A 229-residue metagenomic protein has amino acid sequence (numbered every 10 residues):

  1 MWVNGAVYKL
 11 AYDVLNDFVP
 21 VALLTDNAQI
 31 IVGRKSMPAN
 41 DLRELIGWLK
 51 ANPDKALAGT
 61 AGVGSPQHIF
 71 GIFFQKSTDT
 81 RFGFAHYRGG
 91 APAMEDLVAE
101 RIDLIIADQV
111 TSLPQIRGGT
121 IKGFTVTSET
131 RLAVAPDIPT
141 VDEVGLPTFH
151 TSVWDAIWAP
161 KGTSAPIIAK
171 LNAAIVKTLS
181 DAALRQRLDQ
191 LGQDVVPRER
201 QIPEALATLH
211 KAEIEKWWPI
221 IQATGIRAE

Functional and structural regions predicted by a protein language model:
M1, G90, A107-S112, V126-E129 (+2 more regions): Beta->alpha turn/N-cap motifs
W2, A6-P92, V141, W154-R187: Hinge/capping helix and adjacent helix->loop/strand transition within the periplasmic-binding protein
A11, D41, H86, E100-R101 (+7 more regions): Conserved functional loop/turn residues at catalytic and ligand-binding sites
V19, L45, T120-L132: Conserved helix-loop-beta element of the AMP-binding
L24-I30, T125-A159, R198-E199: Periplasmic-binding protein-like
N52-A56, T80, V98-A107, T120-G123 (+2 more regions): Alpha-to-beta junction loops
F73, S77, A91-R101, I105 (+2 more regions): Short helices/loops that flank or line small-molecule/ion binding pockets
A165-E229: An extracytoplasmic/periplasmic, membrane-proximal ligand-sensing/linker region
